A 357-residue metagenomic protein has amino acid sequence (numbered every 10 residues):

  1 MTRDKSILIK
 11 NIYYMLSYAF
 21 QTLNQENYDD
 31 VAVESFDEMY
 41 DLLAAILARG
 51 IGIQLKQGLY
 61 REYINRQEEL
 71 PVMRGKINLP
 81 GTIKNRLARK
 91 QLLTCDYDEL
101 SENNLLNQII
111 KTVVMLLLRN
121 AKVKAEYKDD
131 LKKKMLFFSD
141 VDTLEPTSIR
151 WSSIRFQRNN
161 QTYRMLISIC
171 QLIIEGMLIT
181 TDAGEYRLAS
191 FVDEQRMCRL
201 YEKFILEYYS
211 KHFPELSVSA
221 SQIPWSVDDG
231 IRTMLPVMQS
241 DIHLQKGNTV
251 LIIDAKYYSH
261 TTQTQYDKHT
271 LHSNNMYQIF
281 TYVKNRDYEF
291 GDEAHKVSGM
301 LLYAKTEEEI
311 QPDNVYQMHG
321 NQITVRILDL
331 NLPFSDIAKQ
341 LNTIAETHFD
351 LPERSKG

Functional and structural regions predicted by a protein language model:
M1-Y186, K356: Terminal, charged accessory segments of proteins
V33, F156, F191-Q195, H269: Active-site oxyanion-binding pockets that recognize sulfate/phosphate
R61, N65, E69, L188 (+2 more regions): Generic alpha-helical propensity signal that fires on short helical segments and nearby coil/disordered stretches
W151, A189-S190, D267: Short amphipathic alpha-helical segments at helix-loop
M165, I174-S210: Solvent-exposed, charged helical/coil patches that constitute nucleic-acid or partner-interaction surfaces
E194-G357: Catalytic core segments in nucleotide and nucleic-acid processing enzymes
